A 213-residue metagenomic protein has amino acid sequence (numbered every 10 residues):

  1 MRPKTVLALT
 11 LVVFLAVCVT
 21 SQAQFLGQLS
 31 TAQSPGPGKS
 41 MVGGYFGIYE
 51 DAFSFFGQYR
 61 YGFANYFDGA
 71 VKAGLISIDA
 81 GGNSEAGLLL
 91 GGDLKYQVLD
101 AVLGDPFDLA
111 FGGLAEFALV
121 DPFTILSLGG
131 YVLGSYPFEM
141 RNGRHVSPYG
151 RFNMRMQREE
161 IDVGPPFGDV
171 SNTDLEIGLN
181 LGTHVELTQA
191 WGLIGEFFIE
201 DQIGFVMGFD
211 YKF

Functional and structural regions predicted by a protein language model:
M1-L29, G36: Cleavable N-terminal export/targeting peptides
P3, G81-G82, P122: Short coil/turn segments at secondary-structure boundaries
S21-I76: Short glycine/proline- and aromatic-enriched beta-strand/turn motifs that initiate or cap beta-hairpins
Q24-S30, N83-K95, E176-G178: Generic detector of solvent-exposed, compositionally biased contiguous segments
L26-P35, K39-M41, I48-D51, V102-G104 (+2 more regions): Outer-membrane beta-barrel transmembrane domain signature
N65, L88-L90, L128: A generic structural signal for short beta-strands and their flanking turns/coil linkers
G69-A110: Mid-chain, structured segments of secreted extracytoplasmic proteins
